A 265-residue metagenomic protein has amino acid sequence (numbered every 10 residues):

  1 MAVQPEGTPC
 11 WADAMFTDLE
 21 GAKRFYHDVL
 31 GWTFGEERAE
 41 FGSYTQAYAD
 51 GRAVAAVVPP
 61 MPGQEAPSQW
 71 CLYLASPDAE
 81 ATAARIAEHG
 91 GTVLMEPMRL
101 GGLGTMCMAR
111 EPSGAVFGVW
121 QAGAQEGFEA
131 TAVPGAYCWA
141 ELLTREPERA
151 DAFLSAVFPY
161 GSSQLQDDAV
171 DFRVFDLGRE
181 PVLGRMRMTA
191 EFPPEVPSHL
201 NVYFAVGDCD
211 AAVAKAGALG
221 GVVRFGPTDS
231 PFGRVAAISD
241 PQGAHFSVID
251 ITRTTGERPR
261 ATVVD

Functional and structural regions predicted by a protein language model:
M1-Q4, G91-C138, S163-E180, R187-M188 (+3 more regions): Vicinal oxygen chelate
A2-E6, D13-R52, E88, E96-G104 (+2 more regions): Core segments of cupin and vicinal oxygen chelate
T8-T17, Q46-A47, P62-R85, T105-R110 (+3 more regions): Vicinal oxygen chelate
W11, Y26, W32, W70-L72 (+6 more regions): Bulky hydrophobic/aromatic packing residues
A22, W32-F34, A53-A55, Q64-E65 (+7 more regions): Short loop/beta submotifs within extracellular cysteine-rich repeat domains
R38-T131: Active-site-adjacent scaffolding segments
